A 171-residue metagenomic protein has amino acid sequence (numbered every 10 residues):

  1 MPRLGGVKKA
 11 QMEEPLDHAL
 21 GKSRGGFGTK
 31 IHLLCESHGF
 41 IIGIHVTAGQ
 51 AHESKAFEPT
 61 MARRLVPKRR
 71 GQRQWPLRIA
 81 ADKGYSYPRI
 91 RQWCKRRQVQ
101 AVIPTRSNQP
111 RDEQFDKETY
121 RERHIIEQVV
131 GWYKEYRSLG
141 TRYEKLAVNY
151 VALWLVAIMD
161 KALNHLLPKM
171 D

Functional and structural regions predicted by a protein language model:
M1-S107, A157, D171: Polybasic low-complexity intrinsically disordered regions
G71-Q72, D116-E118: Short hydrophobic "helix-edge" motifs at membrane interfaces and signal-peptide entry regions
G84-S86, S107-P110, G131, S138: Short Gly/Pro-enriched loop/turn and capping motifs at secondary-structure junctions
Q92-Q98, K117-D171: Basic, amphipathic alpha-helical segments enriched in Lys/Arg and hydrophobic/aromatic residues
P110-D116: Short, charged, surface-exposed secondary-structure boundary motifs
